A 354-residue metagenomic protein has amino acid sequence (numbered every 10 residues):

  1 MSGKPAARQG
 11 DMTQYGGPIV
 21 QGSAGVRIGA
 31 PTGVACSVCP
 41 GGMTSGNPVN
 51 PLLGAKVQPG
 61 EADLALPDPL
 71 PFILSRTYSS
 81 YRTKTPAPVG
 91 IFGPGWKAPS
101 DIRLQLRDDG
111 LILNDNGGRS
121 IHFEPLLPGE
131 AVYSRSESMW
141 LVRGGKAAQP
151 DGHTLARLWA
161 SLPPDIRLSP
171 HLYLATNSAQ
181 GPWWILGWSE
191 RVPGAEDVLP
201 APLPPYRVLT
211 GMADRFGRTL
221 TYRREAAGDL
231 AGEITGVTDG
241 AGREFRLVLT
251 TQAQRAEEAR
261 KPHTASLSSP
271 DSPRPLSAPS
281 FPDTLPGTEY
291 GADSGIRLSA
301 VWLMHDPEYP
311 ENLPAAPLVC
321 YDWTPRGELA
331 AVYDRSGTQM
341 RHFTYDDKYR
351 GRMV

Functional and structural regions predicted by a protein language model:
M1-P51, Y309, A316-V319: Intrinsically disordered, low-complexity proline/glycine-rich segments
G10, K84-A87, E124-L126: Short, glycine/acidic-enriched capping/hinge loops at junctions between secondary-structure elements
A30-K84: Intrinsically disordered, low-complexity segments enriched in small residues
K56-E61, K97-P99, Q105-D109: Short alpha-helical segments and helix-capping/turn motifs at coil-helix boundaries
G60-A62, S100-D101, L318, A330: Generic recognition of flexible, low-complexity loop/linker segments
R76-T77, A98-D101, Y133: N-terminal targeting and processing segments
T83-K97: Short, polar loop/linker segments at the starts of domains and inter-domain junctions
F92-P94, D109-V354: Extended charged/polar low-complexity repeat regions
